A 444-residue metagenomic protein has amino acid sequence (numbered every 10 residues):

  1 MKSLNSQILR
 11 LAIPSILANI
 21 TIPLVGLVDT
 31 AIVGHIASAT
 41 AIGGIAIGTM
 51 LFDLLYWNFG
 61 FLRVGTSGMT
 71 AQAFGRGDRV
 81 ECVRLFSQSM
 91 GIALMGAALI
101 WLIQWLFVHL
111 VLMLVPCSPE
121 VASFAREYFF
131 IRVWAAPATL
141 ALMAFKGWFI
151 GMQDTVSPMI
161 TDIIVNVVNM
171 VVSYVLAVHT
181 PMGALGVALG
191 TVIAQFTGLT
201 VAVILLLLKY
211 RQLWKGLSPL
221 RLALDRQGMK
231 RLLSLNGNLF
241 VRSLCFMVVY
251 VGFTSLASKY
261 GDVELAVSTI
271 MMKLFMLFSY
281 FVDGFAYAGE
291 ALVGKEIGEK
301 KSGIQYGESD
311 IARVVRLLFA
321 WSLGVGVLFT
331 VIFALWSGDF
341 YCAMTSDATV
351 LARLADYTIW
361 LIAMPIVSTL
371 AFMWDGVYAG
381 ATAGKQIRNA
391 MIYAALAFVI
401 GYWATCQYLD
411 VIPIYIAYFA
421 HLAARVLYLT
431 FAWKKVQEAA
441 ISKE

Functional and structural regions predicted by a protein language model:
M1-S15, T70-P137, A177-G237, V293-M364 (+1 more regions): Short alpha-helical transmembrane segments in multi-pass integral membrane proteins
S3-I36, M50-V64, M69, L94-W101 (+5 more regions): N-terminal transmembrane alpha-helices
R10-D29, I131, L142, I164-V165 (+4 more regions): Transmembrane helical elements of multi-pass membrane transporters/channels
L24-G43, L112-P119, V175-M182, L244-L277 (+2 more regions): Helix-terminus/linker motif at the lipid-water interface of multi-pass membrane proteins
L27-A31, A144-W148, V167-V175, V203 (+5 more regions): Alpha-helical transmembrane segments of multipass membrane proteins
H35-S38, Q72, G151, T180 (+3 more regions): Membrane-helix boundary and inter-helical linker elements of multi-pass secondary transporters
I42-L102, T139-P158, V267-V331, L335 (+3 more regions): Small-residue-rich hydrophobic transmembrane alpha-helices
I131-I150, P158-N166, V187-V203, D283-A286 (+3 more regions): Short runs within selected transmembrane alpha-helices of multi-pass transporters and secretion channels
